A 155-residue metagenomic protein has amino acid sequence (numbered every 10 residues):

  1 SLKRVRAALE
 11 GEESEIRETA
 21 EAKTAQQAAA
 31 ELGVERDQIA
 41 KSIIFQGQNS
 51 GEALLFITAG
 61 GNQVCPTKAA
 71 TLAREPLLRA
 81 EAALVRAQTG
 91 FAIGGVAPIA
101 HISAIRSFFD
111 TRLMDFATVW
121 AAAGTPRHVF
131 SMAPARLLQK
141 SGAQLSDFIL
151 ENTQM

Functional and structural regions predicted by a protein language model:
S1-M155: Extended, low-hydrophobicity, polar/charged segments
